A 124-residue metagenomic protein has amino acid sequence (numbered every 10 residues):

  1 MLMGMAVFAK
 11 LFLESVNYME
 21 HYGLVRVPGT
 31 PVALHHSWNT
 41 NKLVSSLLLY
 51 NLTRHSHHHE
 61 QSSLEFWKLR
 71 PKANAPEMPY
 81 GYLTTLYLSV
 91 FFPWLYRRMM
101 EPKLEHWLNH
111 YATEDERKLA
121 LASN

Functional and structural regions predicted by a protein language model:
L2, F8-N124: Cytosolic/stromal cytosol-facing helical appendages immediately following the last transmembrane segment
